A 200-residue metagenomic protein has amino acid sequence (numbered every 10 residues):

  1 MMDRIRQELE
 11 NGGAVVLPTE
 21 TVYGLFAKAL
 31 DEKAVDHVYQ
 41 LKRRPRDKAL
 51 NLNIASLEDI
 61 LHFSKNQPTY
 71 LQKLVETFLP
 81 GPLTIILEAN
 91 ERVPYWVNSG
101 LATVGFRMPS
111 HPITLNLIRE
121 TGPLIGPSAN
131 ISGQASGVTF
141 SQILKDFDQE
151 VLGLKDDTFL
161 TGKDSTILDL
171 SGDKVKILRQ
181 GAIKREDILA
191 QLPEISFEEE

Functional and structural regions predicted by a protein language model:
M1-E200: Active-site-adjacent structural elements in enzyme catalytic cores
